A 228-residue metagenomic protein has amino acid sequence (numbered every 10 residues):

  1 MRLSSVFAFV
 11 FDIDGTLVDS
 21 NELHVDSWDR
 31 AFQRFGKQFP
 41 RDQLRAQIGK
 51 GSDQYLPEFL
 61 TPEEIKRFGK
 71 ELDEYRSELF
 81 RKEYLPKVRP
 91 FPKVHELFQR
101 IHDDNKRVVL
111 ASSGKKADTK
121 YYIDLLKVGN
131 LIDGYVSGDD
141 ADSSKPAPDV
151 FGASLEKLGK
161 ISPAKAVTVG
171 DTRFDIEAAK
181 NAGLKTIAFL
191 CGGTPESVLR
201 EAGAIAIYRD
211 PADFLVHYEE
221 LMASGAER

Functional and structural regions predicted by a protein language model:
R2-H95, R100-K106: N-terminal helical cap/lid subdomain that shapes the substrate entry/recognition surface in HAD-like hydrolases
A8, K145-I176: Conserved Lys-Pro-Asp/Glu-containing loop-to-beta segment of HAD-superfamily phosphomonoesterases, centered on
L17, H24, D118-T119, V150 (+2 more regions): Conserved short alpha-helix immediately C-terminal to the canonical SAM/SAH-binding motif I of Rossmann-like
L17, V136, I207-Y208: A structural signal for hydrophobic residues in beta-strands of small regulatory alpha/beta folds
L23, Q47, G51, R89-K93 (+5 more regions): Short beta->alpha linker loops
D26-D29, Q33-F35, Y55-K66, K87 (+5 more regions): Substrate-recognition/cap helix-loop segment adjacent to the acidic, metal-dependent catalytic center of Asp-based
S112, V167-R209: Acidic, Mg2+-coordinating phosphoryl-transfer loop and its flanking beta/alpha structural elements, shared across
H217-G225: Short amphipathic alpha-helix with an adjacent loop that forms part of the alpha/beta core around
